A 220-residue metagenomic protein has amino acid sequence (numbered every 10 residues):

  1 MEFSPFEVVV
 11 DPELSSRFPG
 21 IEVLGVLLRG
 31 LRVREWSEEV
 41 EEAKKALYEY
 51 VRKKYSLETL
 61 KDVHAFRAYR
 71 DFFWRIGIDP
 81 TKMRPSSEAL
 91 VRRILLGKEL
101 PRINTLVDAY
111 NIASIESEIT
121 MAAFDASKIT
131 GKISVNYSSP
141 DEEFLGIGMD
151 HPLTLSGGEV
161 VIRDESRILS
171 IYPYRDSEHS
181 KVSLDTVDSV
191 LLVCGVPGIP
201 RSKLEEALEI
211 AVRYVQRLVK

Functional and structural regions predicted by a protein language model:
M1-K220: Charge-biased, low-complexity intrinsically disordered regions
